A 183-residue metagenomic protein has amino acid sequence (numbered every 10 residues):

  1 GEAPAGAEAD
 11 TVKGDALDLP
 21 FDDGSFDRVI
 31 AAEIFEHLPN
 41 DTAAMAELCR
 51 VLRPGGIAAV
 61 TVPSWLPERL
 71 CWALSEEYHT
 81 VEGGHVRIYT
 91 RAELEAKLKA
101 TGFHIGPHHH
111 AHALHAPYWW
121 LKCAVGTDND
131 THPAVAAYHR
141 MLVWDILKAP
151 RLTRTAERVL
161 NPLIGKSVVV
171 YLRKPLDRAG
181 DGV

Functional and structural regions predicted by a protein language model:
G1-C71, T90-E95, V170-K174: Conserved SAM-binding loop
A3, Y78-V81, R154: A short, structure-level motif marking secondary-structure boundaries and short turns
A7, E82, H104: Residue-level signal for beta-strand positions within conserved beta-sheet cores that form or flank
A58, H85, K166-V168: A generic secondary-structure signal marking the coil-to-beta-strand transition
A73, H112-V183: A C-terminal cap/extension of S-adenosyl-L-methionine-dependent methyltransferases that defines the acceptor-substrate
E76-E93, H110-H112: Acceptor-substrate binding/catalytic loop of class I
K97-F103: A structural motif corresponding to the C-terminal end of an alpha-helix and its immediate exit/capping segment
F103-A113: Conserved S-adenosyl-L-methionine
